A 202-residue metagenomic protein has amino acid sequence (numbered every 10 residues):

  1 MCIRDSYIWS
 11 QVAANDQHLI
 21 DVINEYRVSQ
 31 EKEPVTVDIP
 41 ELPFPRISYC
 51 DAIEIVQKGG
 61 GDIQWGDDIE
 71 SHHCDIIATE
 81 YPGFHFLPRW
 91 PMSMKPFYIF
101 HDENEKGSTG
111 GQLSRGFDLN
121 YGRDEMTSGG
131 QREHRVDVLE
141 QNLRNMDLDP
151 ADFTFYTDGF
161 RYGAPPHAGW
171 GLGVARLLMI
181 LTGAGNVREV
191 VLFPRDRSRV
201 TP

Functional and structural regions predicted by a protein language model:
R4-P202: Class II aminoacyl-tRNA synthetase catalytic cores and aaRS-like
